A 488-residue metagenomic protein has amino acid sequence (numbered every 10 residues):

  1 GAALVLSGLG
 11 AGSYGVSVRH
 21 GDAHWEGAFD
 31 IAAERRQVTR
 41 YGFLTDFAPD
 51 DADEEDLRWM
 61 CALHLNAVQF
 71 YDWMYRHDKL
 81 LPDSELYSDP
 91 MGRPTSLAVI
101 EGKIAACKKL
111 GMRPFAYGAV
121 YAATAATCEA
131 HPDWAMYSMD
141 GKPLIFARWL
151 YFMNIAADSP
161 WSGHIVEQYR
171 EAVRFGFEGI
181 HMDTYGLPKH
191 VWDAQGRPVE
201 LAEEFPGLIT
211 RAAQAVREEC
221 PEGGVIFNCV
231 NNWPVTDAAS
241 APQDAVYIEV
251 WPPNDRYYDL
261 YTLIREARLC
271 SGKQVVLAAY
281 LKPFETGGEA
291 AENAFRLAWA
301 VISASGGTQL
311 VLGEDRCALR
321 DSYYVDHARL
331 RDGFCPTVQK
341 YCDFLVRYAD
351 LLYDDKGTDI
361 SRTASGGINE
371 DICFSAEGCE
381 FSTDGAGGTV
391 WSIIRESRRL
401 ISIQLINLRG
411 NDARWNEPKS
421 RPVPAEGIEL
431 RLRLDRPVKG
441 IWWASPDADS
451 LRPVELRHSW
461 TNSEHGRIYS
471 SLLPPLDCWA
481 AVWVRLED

Functional and structural regions predicted by a protein language model:
W25-R76: An acidic-aromatic substrate-binding cleft motif
D46-D50, A116-F175: Active-site-adjacent "subsite" loops/lids of carbohydrate-active enzymes
M74-V120, G196-L208, A215: Aromatic-lined substrate-binding rim segments of carbohydrate-active enzymes
P82-R93, V120-A147, W192-E200, A245: Aromatic- and acidic-residue-enriched segments that line the glycan-binding/catalytic groove of carbohydrate-active
P160-V246, W251-G272: Active-site neighborhood of glycoside hydrolase catalytic domains
T184, G272-T363, G367, S397: Aromatic/acidic polysaccharide-binding cleft in carbohydrate-active enzymes
S375-R436, A480: Carbohydrate-binding surface patches
W460-D488: C-terminal beta-strand-rich structural cap/linker in extracellular carbohydrate-active enzymes
